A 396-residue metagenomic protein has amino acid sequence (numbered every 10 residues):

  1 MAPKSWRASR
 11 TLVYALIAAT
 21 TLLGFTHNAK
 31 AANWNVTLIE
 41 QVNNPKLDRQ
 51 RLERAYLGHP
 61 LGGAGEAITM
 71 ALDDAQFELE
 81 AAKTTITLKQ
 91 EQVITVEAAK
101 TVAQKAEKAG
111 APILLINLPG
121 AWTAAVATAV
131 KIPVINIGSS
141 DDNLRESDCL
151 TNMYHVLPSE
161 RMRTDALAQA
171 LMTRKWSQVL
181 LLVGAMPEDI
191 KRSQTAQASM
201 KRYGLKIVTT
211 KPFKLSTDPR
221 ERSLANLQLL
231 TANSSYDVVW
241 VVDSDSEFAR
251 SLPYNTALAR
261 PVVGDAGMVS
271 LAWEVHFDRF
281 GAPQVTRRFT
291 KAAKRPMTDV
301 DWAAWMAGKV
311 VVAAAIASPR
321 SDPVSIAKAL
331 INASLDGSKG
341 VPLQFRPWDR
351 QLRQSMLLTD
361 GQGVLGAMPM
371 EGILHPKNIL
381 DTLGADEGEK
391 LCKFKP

Functional and structural regions predicted by a protein language model:
V13-G24: Bacterial N-terminal signal peptides
V36, E40, K339-P396: Solvent-exposed, acidic/polar segments of extracytosolic/periplasmic ligand-binding ectodomains
L47-D48, A55-Q90: Signal peptide-proximal N-terminal region of secreted/periplasmic/extracellular or secretory-lumen proteins
E78-T95, C149-N152, K201-T217: Short beta-strand elements in bilobed, periplasmic/extracellular small-molecule ligand-binding domains
V93-P112, R222-S234: Short, well-structured alpha-helical segments in soluble
K108-T209, V262-D265, E274: Extracytoplasmic ligand/sensor domains, especially the bilobed periplasmic-binding protein
T128-I132, Q178-Q284, T382-K395: Extracellular/periplasmic bilobed ligand-binding domains
D278-D336: Extracellular/periplasmic ligand-binding modules, especially the Venus flytrap/periplasmic-binding
